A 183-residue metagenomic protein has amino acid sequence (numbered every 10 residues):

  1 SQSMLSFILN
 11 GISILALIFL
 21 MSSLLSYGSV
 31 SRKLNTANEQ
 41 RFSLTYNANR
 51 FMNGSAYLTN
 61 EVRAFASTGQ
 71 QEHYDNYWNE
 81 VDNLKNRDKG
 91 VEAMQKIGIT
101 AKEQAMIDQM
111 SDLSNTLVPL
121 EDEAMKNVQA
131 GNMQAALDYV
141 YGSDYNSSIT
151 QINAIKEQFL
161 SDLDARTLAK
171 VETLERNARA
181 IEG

Functional and structural regions predicted by a protein language model:
S6-Y57, G98-L113, N177-I181: Amphipathic alpha-helical segments and their boundaries
S31-R32, Q151, A169: N-terminal sensory and localization modules of signal-transduction and trafficking proteins
G54-S55, T68-D162, R166: Heptad-repeat alpha-helical coiled-coil/4-helix-bundle sensor or tether segments in soluble regions
N60-E61, K170: Short, hydrophobic/aromatic alpha-helical segments in well-folded domains
R63-F65: Juxtamembrane extramembrane loops of integral membrane proteins
T167-G183: Selective recognition of signaling/oligomerization transmembrane alpha-helices
